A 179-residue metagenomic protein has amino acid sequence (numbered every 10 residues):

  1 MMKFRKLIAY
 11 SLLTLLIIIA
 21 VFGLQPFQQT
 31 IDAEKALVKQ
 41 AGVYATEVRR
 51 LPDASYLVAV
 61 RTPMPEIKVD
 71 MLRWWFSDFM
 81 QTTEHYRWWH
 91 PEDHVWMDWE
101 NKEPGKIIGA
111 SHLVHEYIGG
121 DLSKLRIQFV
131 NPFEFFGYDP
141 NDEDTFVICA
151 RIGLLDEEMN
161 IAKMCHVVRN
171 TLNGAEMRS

Functional and structural regions predicted by a protein language model:
K3, R50, V167-R169: A general structural signal for short secondary-structure junctions and capping/turn motifs
K3-F27: N-terminal type II signal-anchor transmembrane helix that functions as the membrane-insertion/stop-transfer segment
L15-I18, F27-I31, R126-G137: Short low-complexity stretches enriched in small and charged residues
P26-K106: Hydrophobic ligand-binding cavity/cleft-lining segments
L57-A59, A110, M159-C165: Short, surface-exposed coil-to-beta transition loops
T62, N131-G137, A162-N170: Hydrophobic/aromatic beta-strand elements that line small-molecule binding cavities or substrate pockets in beta-rich
D93-M159: Glycine-rich portal/gate segments that line the openings of hydrophobic small-molecule binding cavities
T145-S179: Beta-strand/loop substructures that line and gate deep hydrophobic ligand-binding cavities in soluble
